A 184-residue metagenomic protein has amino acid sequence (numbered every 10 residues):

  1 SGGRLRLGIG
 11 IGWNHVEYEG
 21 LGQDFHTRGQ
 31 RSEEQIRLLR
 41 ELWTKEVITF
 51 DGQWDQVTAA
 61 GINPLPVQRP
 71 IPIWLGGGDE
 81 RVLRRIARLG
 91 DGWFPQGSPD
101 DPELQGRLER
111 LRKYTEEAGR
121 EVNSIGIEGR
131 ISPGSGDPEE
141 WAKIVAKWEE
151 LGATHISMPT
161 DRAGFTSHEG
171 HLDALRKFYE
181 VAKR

Functional and structural regions predicted by a protein language model:
S1-R184: Active-site-adjacent structural elements that line small-molecule/cofactor binding pockets in enzymes
